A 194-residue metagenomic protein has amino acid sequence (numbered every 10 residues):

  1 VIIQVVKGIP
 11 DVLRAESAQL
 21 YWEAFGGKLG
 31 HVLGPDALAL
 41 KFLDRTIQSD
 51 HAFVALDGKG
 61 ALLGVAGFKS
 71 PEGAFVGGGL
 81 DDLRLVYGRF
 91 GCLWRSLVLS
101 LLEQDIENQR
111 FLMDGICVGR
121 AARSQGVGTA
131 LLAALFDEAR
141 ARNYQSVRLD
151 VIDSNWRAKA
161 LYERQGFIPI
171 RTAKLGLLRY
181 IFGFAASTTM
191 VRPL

Functional and structural regions predicted by a protein language model:
V1-A15, E23, P193-L194: Conserved N-terminal entry element of GNAT/NAT acetyltransferase domains
W22-L43, F75, L80-C92: Conserved GNAT-fold acetyl-CoA-binding loop/helix
H31-F53, D57-G58, L62, G67 (+2 more regions): Active-site rim helix/loop that mediates acceptor-substrate recognition in acyltransferases
D50-V54, V65, R110, G115 (+2 more regions): Short hydrophobic/aromatic beta-strand element in the GNAT-like acyltransferase core that lines or flanks the acyl-donor
E72-F111, L177-L178: Conserved acyl-donor/pantetheine-binding loop and adjacent beta-alpha core of acyl/acetyltransferases and related
Q109-F111, A139-D150: Conserved GNAT acetyl-CoA-binding A-motif
V118, S124-D137, A160, R164: Conserved acetyl-CoA-binding loop-helix of GNAT-fold acetyltransferases
Q145, I152-K159, Q165, L175-L194: C-terminal "cap" of GNAT-fold acetyltransferases
